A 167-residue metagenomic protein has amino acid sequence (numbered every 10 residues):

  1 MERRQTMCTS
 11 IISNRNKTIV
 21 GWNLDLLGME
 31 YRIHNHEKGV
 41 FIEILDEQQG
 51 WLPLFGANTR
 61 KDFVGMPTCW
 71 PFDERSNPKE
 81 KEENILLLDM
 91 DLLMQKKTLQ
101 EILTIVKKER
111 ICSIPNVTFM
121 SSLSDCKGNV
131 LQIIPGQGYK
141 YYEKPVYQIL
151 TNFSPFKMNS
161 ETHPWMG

Functional and structural regions predicted by a protein language model:
E2-M90, M94, C126-G167: C-terminal, well-structured catalytic/ligand-binding subdomain of enzymes
L99-R110: Short, well-structured alpha-helical segments that form the helix of a local strand-helix-strand
K108-N129: Catalytic core of PPM/PP2C metal-dependent serine/threonine phosphatase domains
